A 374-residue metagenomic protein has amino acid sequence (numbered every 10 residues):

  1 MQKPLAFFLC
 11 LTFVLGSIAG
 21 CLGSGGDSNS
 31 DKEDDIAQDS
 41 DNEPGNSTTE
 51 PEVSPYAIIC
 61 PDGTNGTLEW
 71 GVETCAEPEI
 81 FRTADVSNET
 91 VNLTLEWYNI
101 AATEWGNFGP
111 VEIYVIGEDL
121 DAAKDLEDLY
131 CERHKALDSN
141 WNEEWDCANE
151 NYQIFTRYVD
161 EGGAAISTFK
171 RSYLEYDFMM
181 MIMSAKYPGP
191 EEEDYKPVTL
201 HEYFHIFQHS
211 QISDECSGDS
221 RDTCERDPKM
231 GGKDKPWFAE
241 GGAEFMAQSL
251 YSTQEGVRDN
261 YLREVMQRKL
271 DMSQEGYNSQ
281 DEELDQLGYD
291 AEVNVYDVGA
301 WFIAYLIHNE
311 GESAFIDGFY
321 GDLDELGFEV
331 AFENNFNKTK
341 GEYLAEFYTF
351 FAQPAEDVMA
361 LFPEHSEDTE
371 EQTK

Functional and structural regions predicted by a protein language model:
M1-S54, I59, A101, T373-K374: Secretory targeting signatures
E50-E52, E77-S167, K196, L200-Y203 (+3 more regions): Zn2+-dependent metallopeptidase catalytic core
N65-N88, I182-A185: Acidic/histidine-rich, surface-exposed loop or edge segments in extracytoplasmic proteins
G66, S139-Y173, S213-G231, Q274-L287 (+2 more regions): Surface-exposed intrinsically disordered loops and tails
E96, D324-K374: Beta/coil-rich, acidic/histidine-enriched accessory regions frequently appended to metallopeptidases
N99-N107, F204-S213, A247-E255, A304-E312 (+6 more regions): Sec-exported extracytoplasmic/periplasmic mature domains
Y158-Q267: Zinc-dependent metallopeptidase catalytic helix centered on the HExxH motif and its immediate flanking segment
T253-N335, L344: Long, well-structured alpha-helical subdomains associated with metal-dependent extracellular/ecto-lumenal hydrolases
